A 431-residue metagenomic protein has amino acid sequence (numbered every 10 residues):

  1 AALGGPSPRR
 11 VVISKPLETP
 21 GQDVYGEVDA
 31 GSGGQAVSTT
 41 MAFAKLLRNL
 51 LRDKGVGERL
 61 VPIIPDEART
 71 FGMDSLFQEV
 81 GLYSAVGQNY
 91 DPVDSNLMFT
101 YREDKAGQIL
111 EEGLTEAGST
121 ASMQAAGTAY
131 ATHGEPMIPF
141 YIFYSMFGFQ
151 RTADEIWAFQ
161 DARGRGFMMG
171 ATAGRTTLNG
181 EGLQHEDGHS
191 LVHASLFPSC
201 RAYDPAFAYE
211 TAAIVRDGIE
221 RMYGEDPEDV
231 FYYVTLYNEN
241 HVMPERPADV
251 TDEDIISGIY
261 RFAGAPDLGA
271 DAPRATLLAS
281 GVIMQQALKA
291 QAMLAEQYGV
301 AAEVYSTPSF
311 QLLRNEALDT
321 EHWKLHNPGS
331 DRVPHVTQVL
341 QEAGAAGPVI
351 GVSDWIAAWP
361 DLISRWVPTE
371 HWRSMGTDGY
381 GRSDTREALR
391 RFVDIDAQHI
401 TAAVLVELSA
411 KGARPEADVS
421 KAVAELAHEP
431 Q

Functional and structural regions predicted by a protein language model:
A1-P244, V250-E253, S306, A317-N327 (+2 more regions): Thiamine diphosphate
M98, T176-H185, S195, A202 (+2 more regions): Thiamine diphosphate
